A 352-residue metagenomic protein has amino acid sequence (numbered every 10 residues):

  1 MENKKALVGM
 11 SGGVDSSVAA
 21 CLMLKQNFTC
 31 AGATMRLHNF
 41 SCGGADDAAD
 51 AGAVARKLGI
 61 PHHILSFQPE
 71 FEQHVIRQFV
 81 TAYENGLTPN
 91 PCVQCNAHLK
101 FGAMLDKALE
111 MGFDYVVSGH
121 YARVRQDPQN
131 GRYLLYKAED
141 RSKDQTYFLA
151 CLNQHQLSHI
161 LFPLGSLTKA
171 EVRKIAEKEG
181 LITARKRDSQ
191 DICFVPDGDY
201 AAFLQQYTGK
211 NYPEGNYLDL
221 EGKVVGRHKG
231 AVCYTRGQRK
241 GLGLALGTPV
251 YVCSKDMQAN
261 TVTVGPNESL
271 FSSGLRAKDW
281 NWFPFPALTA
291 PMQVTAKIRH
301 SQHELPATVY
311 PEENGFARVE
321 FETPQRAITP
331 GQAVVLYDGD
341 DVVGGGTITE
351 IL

Functional and structural regions predicted by a protein language model:
M1-A150, L161, A170-E171: ATP-dependent adenylation/nucleotidyltransferase module used to activate substrates
G119-L352: AMP-forming adenylation/ATP pyrophosphatase catalytic core
